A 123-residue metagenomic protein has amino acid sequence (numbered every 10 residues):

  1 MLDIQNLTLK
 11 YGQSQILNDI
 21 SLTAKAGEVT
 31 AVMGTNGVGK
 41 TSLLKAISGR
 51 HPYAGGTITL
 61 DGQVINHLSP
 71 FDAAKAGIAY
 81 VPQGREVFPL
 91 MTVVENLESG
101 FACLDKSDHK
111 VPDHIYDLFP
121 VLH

Functional and structural regions predicted by a protein language model:
L2-I4, L17: Conserved structural motif at the start of ABC-family nucleotide-binding domains
S14-Q15, F71-D72: Short coil-to-beta microelement around the adenine-binding A-loop and adjacent beta1/P-loop entry of ABC ATPase
T30-A31, Y80: Short beta-strand immediately N-terminal to the Walker A/P-loop
M33-T35: The feature captures the beta-strand-to-loop junction immediately N-terminal to the Walker
S48: Helix-to-loop junction immediately C-terminal to a conserved catalytic motif
G56-I65, A76, D108-H114: Conserved ABC transporter NBD signature motif
L90-E98: Short coil-to-helix segment of the ABC ATPase nucleotide-binding domain corresponding to the Q-loop/switch region
